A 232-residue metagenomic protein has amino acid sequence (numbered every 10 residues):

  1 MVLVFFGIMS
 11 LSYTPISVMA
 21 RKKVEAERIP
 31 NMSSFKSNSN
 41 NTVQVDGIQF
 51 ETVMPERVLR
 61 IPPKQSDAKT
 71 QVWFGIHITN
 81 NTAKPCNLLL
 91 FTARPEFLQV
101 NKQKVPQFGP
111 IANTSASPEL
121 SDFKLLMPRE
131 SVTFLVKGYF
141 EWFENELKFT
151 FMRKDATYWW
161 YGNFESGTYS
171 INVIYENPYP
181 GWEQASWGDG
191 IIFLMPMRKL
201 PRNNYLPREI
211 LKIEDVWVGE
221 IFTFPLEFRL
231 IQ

Functional and structural regions predicted by a protein language model:
R21-A68: Low-complexity, acidic Ser/Thr/Pro/Gly-rich terminal tails and inter-domain linkers that flank the onset of structured
M54-W73, P85-L88, L125, G162-F164: Short, solvent-exposed beta-strand/turn "edge" segments of beta-rich domains on protein surfaces
V72-N80: Short, well-ordered beta-strand segments enriched in hydrophobic/aromatic residues
A83-V132, Y139-W142: The feature marks short-to-medium sequence segments in extracytoplasmic or secretory-pathway proteins
F134-F164: Signal that preferentially marks extracellular ectodomain short beta-strand elements of beta-sandwich modules
E141-E146, N177-S186, I191: Short acidic/polar inter-strand loop motif in beta-rich domains
F164-I174: A short tyrosine-centered beta-strand micro-motif
Q184-Q232: Short beta-strand elements
